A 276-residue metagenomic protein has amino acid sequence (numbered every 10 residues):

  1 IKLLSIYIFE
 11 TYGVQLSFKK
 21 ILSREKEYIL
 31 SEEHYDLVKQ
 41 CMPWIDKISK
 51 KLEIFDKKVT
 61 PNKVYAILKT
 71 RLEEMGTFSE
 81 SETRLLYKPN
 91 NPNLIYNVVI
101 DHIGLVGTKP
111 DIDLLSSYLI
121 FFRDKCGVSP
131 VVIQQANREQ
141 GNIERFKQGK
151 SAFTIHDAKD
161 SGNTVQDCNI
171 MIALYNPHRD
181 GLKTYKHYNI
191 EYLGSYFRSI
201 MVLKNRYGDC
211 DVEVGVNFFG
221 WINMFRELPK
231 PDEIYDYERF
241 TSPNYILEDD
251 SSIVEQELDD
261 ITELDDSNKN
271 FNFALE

Functional and structural regions predicted by a protein language model:
I1-S17: P-loop NTPase switch/communication element
I1-S5, T108-D111, N142-E144: A short acidic (Asp/Glu
K2-Y7, I67, Y118, N163 (+1 more regions): Alpha-helical scaffold elements adjacent to nucleotide-binding pockets in ATP/GTP-utilizing enzyme cores
V14-K20, R24-I29, K39-I45, E53 (+4 more regions): C-terminal regions of RecA-like/P-loop NTPase motor modules
K57: A contiguous, basic/glycine-rich beta-loop/short-helix subdomain that forms a polymer-engagement track
Y87-I120: Helical hairpin unit composed of two closely spaced alpha helices linked by a short loop
C126-V132: Helix-rich, typically C-terminal accessory recognition domains appended to large enzymatic cores
V132-R138: Conserved H-loop
